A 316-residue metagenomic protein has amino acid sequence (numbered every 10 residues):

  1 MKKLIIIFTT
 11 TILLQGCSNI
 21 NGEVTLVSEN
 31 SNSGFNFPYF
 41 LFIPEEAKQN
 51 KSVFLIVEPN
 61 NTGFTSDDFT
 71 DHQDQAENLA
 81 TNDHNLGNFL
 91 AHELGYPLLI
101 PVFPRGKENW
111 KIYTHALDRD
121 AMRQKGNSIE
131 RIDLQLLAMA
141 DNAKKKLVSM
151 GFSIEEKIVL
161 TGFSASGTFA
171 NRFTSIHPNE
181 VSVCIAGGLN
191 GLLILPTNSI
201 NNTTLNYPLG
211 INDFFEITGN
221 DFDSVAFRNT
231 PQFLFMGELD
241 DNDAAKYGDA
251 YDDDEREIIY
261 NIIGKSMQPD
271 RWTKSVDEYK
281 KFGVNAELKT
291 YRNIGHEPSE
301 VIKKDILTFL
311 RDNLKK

Functional and structural regions predicted by a protein language model:
L4-L14: Sec-dependent N-terminal signal peptides
C17-I56, G63-D71, N88-P97, I158-F163 (+5 more regions): A domain-start/cap signature at the N-terminus of enzymes
I56-N61, I100, L234-F235: Structural cue for short, hydrophobic secondary-structure segments
T62-N142, S275-E278: Active-site machinery of serine-nucleophile hydrolases
Q135-E155: Conserved acidic catalytic loop of the alpha/beta-hydrolase fold
G167-P178: Short glycine-enriched nucleophile-adjacent loop and the immediately C-terminal alpha-helix near the catalytic center
V183-F282: The feature captures the conserved acid-bearing segment of alpha/beta-hydrolase catalytic domains
D270-K316: C-terminal catalytic histidine-bearing segment of alpha/beta-hydrolase fold enzymes
